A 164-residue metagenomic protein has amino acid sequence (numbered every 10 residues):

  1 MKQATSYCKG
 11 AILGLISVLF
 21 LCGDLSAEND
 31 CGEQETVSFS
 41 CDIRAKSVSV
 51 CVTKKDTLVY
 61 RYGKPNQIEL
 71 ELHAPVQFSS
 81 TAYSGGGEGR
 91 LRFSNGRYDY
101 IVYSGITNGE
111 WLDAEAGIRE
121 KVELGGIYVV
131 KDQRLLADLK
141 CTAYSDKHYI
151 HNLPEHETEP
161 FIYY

Functional and structural regions predicted by a protein language model:
M1-Q3, V18, C22: Generic secretory/membrane-interface signal
K2-I12: Bacterial N-terminal signal peptides that target proteins for export
G10-F20: Bacterial N-terminal signal peptides
G23-A27: Sec/Tat signal peptide C-region and signal peptidase I cleavage site
E28-Y164: Cysteine-centric segments in proteins
